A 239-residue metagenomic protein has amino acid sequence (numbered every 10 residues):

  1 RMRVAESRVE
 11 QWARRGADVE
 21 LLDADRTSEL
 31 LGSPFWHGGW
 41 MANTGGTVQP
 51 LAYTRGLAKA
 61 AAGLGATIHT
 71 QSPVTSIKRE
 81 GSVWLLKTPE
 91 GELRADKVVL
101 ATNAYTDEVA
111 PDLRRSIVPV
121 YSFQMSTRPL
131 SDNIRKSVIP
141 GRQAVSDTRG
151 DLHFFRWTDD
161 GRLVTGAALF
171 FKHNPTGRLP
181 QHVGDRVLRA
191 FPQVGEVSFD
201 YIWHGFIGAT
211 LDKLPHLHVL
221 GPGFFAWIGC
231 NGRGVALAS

Functional and structural regions predicted by a protein language model:
M2-A5, E20, G46, P50 (+9 more regions): Generic structural signal for well-ordered, non-membrane alpha-helical segments in soluble metabolic enzymes
R3-A13, P34-K97: Helical element adjacent to the flavin cofactor pocket in flavoenzyme catalytic cores
Q11-A24: A short alpha-helix-loop-beta-strand transition element characteristic of N-terminal alpha/beta dinucleotide-binding
E20-L22, T67-H69, S198-I202: General small-molecule cofactor/ligand-binding pocket signal
R26-P34: Flexible hinge/switch segments at interdomain interfaces of large molecular machines
I68-T70, A104, F224, L237: Ligand-binding pocket scaffold of soluble enzyme catalytic domains
V74-S76, G81-W84, T88-P222: Active-site substrate-recognition segment that forms the wall of the catalytic cavity or substrate channel
F199, H216, P222-S239: Conserved mid-domain beta->alpha element of the FAD-binding
